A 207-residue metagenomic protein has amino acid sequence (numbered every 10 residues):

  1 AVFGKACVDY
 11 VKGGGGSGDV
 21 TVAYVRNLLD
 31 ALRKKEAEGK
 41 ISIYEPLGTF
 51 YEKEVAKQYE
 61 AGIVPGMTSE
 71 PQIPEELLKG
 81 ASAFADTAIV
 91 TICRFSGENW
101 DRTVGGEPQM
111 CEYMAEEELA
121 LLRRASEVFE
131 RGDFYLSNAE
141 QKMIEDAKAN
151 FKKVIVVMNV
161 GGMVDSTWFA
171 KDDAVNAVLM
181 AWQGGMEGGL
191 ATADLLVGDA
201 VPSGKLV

Functional and structural regions predicted by a protein language model:
A1-V207: C-terminal non-catalytic regions of proteins with extracellular/luminal or membrane-system context
